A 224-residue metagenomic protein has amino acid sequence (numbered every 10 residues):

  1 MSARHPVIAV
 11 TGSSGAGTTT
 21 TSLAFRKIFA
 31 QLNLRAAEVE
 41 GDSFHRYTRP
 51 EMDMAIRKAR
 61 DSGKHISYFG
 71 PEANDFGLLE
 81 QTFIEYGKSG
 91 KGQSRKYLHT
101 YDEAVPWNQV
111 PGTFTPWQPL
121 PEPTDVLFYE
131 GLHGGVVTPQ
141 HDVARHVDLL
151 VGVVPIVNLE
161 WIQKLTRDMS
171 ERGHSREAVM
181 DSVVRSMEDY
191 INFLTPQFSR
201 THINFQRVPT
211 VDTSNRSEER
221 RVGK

Functional and structural regions predicted by a protein language model:
M1-H5: Phosphate-binding P-loop
I8-T11: Short hydrophobic/aromatic beta-strand immediately N-terminal to the Walker A/P-loop
S14: The conserved Walker
T18: Conserved lysine of the Walker
T21-S22, R26: Post-Walker A alpha-helix
L34-E40, F44-V105: Conserved nucleotide-sensing/catalytic segment adjacent to the nucleotide-binding pocket in NTP-handling enzymes
T113-E122, V126-Y129, V143-R145, V157-K224: C-terminal accessory "lid"/substrate-recognition subdomains
V136-H141: Conserved ATPase-coupling elements of RecA-like P-loop NTPase cores
